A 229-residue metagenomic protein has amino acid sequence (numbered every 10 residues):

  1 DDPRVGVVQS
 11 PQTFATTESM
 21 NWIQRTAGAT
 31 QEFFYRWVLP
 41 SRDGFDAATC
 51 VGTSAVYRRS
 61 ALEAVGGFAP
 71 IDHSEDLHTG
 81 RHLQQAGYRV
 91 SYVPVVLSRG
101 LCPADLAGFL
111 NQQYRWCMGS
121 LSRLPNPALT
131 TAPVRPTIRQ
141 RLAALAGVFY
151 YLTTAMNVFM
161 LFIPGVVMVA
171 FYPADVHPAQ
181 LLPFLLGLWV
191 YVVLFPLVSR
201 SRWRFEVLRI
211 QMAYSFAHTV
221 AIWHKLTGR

Functional and structural regions predicted by a protein language model:
D2-H73, Q84-Q85, L106-L145: Long helical/loop segments within the catalytic core of UDP-sugar-dependent glycosyltransferases, especially the large
T17, G100-L101: Generic structural signal for helix capping and beta-alpha/helix-loop junctions
E32, R89, S98, Q112 (+2 more regions): Short, well-ordered loop/turn and helix-capping segments at boundaries between secondary-structure elements and domains
I71, G80-S98: Catalytic donor-sugar/metal-binding loop of nucleotide-sugar-dependent glycosyltransferases
S91-V93, R99, L188-L194: Short acidic (Asp/Glu) and glycine-rich catalytic loops that position anionic groups and cofactors
C102, F109-P127, F205-I222: Intracellular alpha-helical coupling/juxtamembrane segments of multi-pass membrane proteins
Y150-G228: Membrane-embedded multi-pass helical conduit in multi-pass membrane proteins, especially envelope-biosynthetic
